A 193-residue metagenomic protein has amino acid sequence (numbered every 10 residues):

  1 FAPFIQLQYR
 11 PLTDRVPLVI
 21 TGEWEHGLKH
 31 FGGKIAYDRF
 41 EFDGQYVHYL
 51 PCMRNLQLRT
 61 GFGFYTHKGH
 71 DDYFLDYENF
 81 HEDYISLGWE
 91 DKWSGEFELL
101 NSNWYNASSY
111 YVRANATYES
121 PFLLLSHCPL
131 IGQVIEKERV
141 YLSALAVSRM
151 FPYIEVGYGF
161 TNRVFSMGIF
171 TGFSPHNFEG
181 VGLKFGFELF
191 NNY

Functional and structural regions predicted by a protein language model:
F1-P3, K34-F40, S108-A116, M150-V156 (+2 more regions): Residues that define the transmembrane beta-barrel architecture of outer-membrane proteins
P3-Q8, L12-L124: C-terminal outer-membrane beta-barrel translocator/porin domains of Gram-negative envelope proteins and their
L12, Y49-M53, P121-L125, I135 (+3 more regions): Outer-membrane beta-barrel channels and translocator barrels
T21-E25, Q57-G63, T117, P129 (+3 more regions): Transmembrane beta-strands of outer-membrane beta-barrel proteins
G22, T161-Y193: Predominantly the C-terminal beta-signal and adjacent terminal strand-loop region of outer-membrane beta-barrel
E41-H48, I135-R149: Short secondary-structure subsegments characteristic of cysteine-rich extracellular domains
T60, Y77-N79, G132-R139, F160: Active/binding-pocket-proximal capping segment
N101-A107, L145-R149, F173-H176: Short, contiguous acidic/charged loop-to-helix segments that flank catalytic cores in large enzymes
